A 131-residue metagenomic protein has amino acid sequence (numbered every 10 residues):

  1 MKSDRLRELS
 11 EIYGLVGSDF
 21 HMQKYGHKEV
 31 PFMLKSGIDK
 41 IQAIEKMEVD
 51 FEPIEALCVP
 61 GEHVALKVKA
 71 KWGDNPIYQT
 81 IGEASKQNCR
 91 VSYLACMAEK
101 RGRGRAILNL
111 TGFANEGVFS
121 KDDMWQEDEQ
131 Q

Functional and structural regions predicted by a protein language model:
M1-Q131: Polyanion-binding surfaces on beta-sheet-dominated domains and ring/shell assemblies
